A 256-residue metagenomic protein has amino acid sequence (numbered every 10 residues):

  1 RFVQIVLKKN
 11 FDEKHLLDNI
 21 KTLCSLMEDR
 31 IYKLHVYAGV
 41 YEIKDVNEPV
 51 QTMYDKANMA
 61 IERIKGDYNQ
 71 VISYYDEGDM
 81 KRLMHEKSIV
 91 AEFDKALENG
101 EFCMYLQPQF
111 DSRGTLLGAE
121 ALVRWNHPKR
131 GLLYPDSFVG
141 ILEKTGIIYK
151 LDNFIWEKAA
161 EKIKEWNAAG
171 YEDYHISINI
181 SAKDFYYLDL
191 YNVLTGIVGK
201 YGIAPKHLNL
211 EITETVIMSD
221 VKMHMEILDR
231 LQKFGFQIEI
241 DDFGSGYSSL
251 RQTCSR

Functional and structural regions predicted by a protein language model:
R1-K8, L26, R30-E62, Q70-D76 (+1 more regions): A short glycine-enriched loop-to-beta-strand structural element that forms part of the catalytic core of nucleotide
F11-D18, E48-P49, D189: Short, conserved charged micro-motifs
D12-Y32, D55-N58, I155-K164: Alpha-helical scaffold within the catalytic cores of cyclic-nucleotide enzymes
V50, M59-C103, L142-I148, A182-Y191 (+1 more regions): C-di-GMP signaling machinery
H85-I141, N179, I240: Active-site core of bacterial EAL-family cyclic-dinucleotide phosphodiesterase domains
C103, G118-E120, D173-S177, H207-E211 (+1 more regions): Structural preference for beta-strand elements that scaffold enzyme active sites
F154-I180, G196-H207, F234: Helix C-cap/alpha-to-beta connector motif
T195-R256: The catalytic core of metal-dependent phosphodiesterases that act on cyclic dinucleotides
